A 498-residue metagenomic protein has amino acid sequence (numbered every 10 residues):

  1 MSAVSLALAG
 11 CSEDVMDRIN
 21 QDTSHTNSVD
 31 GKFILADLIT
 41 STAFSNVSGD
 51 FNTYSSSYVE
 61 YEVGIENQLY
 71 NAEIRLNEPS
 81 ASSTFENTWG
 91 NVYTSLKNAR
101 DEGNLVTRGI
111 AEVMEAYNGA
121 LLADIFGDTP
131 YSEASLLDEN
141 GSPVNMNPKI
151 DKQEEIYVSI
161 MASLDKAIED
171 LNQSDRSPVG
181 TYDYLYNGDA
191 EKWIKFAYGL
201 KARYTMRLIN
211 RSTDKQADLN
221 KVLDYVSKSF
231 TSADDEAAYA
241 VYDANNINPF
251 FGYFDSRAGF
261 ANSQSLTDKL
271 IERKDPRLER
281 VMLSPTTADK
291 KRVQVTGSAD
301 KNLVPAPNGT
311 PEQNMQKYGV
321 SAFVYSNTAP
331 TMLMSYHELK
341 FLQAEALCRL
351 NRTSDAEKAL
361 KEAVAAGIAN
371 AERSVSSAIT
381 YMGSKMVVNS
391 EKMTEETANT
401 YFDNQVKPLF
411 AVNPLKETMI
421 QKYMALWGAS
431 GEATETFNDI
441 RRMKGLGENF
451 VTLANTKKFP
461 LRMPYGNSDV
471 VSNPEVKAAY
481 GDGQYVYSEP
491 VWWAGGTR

Functional and structural regions predicted by a protein language model:
M1-A3: Sec-dependent N-terminal signal peptides
C11-E13, A190, Q264-M282, T287-A299 (+1 more regions): Long, intrinsically disordered, low-complexity segments
C11-G64, Q68, R75-E78, S83-E86 (+5 more regions): Membrane-proximal, proline-rich intrinsically disordered regions
V29-K32, E60-V375, A411-L415, Q421 (+1 more regions): Structured, solvent-exposed acidic/aromatic patches
V47-S55, T129, E357, A433-E435: Beta-strand acidic-aromatic groove motif in beta-rich domains, primarily in extracellular
P178-K195, N245-F251, G383-E391, T436-V451 (+1 more regions): Amphipathic alpha-helical surface "interface" segments used for docking/oligomerization or membrane association within
E357-G367, S377-Q405: Acidic/aromatic/glycine-rich contiguous surface patches that form carbohydrate-binding/processing clefts and analogous
